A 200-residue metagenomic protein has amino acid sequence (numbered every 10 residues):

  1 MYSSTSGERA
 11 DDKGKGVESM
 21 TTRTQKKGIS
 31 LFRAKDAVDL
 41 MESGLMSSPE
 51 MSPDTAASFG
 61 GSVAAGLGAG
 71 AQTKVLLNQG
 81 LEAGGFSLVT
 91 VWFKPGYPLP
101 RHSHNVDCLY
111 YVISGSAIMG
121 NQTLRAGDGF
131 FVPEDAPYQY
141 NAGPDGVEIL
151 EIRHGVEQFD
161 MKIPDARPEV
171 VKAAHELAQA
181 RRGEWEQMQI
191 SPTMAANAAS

Functional and structural regions predicted by a protein language model:
Y2-G85, L177-S200: A short, N-terminal "cap"/entry segment at the start of jelly-roll beta-barrel domains of the cupin/DSBH fold
T22, G155-K172, A196-S200: Long, charge-rich low-complexity segments
Q72-N78, F86-S103: Conserved short histidine dyad/triad with adjacent acidic residue
P95, H104-M119: Glycine- and acidic-residue-biased ligand/ion/polar-headgroup-sensing regions
T123, E134-K162: Ligand-binding loop in jelly-roll beta-barrel domains
